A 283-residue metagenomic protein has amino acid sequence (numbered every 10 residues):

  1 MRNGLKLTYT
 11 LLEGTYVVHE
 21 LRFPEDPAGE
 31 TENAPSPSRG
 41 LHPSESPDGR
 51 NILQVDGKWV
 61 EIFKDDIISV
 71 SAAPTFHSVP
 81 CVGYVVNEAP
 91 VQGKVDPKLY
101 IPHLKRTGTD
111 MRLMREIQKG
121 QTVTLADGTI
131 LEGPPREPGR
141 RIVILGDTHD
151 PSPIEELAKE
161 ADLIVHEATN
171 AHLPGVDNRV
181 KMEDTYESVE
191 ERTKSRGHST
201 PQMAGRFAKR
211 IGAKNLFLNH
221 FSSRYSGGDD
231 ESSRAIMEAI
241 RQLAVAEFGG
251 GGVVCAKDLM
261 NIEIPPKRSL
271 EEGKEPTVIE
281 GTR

Functional and structural regions predicted by a protein language model:
M1-I144, P151-E156, R224-R283: Binuclear metal-dependent hydrolase catalytic cores
T75, G146-T148, A168-N170, A204 (+2 more regions): Active-site metal-binding loops of divalent metal-dependent hydrolases
I142-N170, V176: Active-site-proximal loop/helix segments of hydrolase catalytic cores
D150-P151, R196-R210: A short, acidic, amphipathic alpha-helical segment used as a generic capping/interface helix at domain edges
H172, E187-S199: Helical hairpin unit composed of two closely spaced alpha helices linked by a short loop
H172-L173, Y225: Short glycine-rich, flexible loops that bind phosphorylated cofactors or substrates
P174-Y186: Short, flexible, mixed-charge acidic loops at enzyme active sites
I211-L216, G249-G251: A short helix->loop->beta-strand "cap" motif at the edges of active sites that frequently abuts
